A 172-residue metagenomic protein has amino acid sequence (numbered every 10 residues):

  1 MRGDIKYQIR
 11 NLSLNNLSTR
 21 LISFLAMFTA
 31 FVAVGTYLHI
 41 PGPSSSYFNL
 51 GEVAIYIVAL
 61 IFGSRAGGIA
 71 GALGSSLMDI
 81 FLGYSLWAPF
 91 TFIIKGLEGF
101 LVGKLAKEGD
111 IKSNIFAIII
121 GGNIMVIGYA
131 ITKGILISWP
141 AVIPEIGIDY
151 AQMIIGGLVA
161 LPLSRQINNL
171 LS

Functional and structural regions predicted by a protein language model:
M1-S172: Loop-helix junctions at membrane interfaces
